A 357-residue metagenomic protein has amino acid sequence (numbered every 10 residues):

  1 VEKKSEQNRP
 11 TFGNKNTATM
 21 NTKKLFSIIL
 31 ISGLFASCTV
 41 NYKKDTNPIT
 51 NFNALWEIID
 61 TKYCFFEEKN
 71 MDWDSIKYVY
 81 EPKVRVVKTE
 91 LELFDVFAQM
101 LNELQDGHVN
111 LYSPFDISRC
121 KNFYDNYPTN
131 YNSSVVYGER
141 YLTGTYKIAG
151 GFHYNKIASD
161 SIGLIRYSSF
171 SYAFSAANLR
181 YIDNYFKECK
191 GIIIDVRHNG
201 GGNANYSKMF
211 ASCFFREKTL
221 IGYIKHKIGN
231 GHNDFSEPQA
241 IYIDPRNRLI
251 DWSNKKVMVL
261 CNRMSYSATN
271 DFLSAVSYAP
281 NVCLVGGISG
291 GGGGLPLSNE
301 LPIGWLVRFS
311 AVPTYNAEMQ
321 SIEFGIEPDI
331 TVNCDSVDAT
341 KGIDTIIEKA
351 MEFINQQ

Functional and structural regions predicted by a protein language model:
V1-D45: Bacterial Sec-dependent N-terminal signal peptides
T22, C189, S289: Ser/Thr-centric signal marking residues that sit in or immediately flank functional binding/regulatory motifs
S32, F186-E188, D251, Y278: Alpha-helix termination/capping residues and helix-transition junctions
A36, K190, P328-I330: Short acidic (Asp/Glu) and glycine-rich catalytic loops that position anionic groups and cofactors
C38-Y242, K256, L297-E300, L306 (+1 more regions): Flexible, low-complexity junctional segments that flank or bridge functional domains
N205-G342, I347-F353: Conserved acidic, small-residue-rich alpha-beta core segments centered on
